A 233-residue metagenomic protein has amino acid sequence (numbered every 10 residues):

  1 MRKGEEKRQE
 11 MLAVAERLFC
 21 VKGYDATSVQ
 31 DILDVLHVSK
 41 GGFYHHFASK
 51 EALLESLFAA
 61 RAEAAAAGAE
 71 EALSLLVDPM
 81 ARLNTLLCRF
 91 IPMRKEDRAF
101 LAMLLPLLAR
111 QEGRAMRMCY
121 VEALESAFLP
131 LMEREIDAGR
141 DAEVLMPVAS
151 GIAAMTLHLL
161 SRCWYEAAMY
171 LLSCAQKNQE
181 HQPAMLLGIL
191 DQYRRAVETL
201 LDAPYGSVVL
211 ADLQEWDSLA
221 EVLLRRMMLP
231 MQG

Functional and structural regions predicted by a protein language model:
K7-A15, I32, L57-R61, A65 (+1 more regions): Generic hydrophobic, amphipathic alpha-helix propensity
E10, L18-S56: Helix-turn-helix
V21-D25, L76, D97, A142: Short coil/turn segments at alpha/beta junctions that flank glycine-rich nucleotide-binding fingerprints
L54, F58, A62, R117-L129 (+3 more regions): Amphipathic, non-transmembrane alpha-helical scaffold segments
S56, A67-F100, G151-L157, L190: Hydrophobic alpha-helical connector segments
E96-V144, G151-A153, N178-H181: Short secondary-structure transition hinges
S126, P130, R134-D137, D141 (+2 more regions): C-terminal peripheral helix-coil segments that are non-catalytic and often amphipathic
L160-C163: Long, solvent-exposed N-terminal ectodomains/accessory regions that are displayed to the extracellular/lumenal milieu
